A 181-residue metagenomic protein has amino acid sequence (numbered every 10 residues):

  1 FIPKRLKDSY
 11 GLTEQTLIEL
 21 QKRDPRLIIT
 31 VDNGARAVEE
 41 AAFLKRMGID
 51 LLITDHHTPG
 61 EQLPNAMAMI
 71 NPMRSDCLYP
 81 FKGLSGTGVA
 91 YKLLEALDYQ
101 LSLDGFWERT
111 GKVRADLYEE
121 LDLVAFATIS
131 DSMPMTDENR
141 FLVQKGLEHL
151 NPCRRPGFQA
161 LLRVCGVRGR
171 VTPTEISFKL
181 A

Functional and structural regions predicted by a protein language model:
F1-A181: Replace "Mg2+/Mn2+-dependent" with "divalent metal-dependent
